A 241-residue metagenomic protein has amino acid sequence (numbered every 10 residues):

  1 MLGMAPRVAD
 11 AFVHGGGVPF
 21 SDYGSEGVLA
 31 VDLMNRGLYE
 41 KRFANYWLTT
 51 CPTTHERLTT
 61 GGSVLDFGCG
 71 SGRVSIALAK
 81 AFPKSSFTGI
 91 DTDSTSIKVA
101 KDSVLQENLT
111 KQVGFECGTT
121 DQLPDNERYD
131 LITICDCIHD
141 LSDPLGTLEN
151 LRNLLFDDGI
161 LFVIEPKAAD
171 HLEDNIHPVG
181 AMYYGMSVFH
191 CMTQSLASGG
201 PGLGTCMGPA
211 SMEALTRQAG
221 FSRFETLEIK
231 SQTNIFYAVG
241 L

Functional and structural regions predicted by a protein language model:
M1-G62: Conserved Class I S-adenosyl-L-methionine-dependent methyltransferase catalytic core
S63-L65, S75-D121: Class I SAM-dependent methyltransferase SAM/SAH-binding core
G68-G72: Class I SAM-dependent methyltransferase "Motif I" SAM/SAH-binding loop
D121-I132: A short acidic, Gly/Pro-enriched loop at the edge of an enzyme's catalytic core that lines a small-molecule cofactor
D130-P144: A short SAM/SAH-binding and catalytic strip from SAM-dependent methyltransferases
L145-D157: A short glycine-rich, Lys/Arg-flanked "PGG" loop and its adjoining helix->strand segment in the class I
I164-Q218: C-terminal alpha-helical "lid/dimerization" subdomain adjacent to the S-adenosyl-L-methionine
A219-L241: Core SAM-dependent methyltransferase catalytic element
